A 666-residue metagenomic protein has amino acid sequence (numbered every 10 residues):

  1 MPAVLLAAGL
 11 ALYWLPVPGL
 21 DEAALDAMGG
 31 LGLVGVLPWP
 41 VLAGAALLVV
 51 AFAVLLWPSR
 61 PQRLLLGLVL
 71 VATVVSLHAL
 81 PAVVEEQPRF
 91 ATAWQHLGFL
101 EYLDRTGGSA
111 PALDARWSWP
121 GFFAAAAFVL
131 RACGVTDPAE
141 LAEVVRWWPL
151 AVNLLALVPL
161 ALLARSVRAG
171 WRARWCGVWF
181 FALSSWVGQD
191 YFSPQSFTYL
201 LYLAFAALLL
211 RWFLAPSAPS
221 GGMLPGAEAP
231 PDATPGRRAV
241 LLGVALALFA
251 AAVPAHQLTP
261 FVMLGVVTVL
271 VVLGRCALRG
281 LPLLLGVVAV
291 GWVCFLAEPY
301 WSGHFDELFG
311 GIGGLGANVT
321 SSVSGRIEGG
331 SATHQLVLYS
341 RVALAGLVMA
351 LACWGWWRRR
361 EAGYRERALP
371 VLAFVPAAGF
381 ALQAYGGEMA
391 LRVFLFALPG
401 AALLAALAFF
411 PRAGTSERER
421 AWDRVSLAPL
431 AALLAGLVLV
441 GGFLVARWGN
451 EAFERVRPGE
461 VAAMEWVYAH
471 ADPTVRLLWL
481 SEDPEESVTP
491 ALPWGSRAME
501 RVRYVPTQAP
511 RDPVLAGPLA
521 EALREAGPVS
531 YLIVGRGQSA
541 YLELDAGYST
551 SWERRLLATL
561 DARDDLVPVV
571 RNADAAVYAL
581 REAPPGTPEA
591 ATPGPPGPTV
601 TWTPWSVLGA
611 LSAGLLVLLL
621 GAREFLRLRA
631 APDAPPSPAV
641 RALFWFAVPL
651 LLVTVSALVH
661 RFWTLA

Functional and structural regions predicted by a protein language model:
L20-L33, R131-A139, G313-Y339, P585-V600: Juxtamembrane membrane-water interface segments that cap and precede transmembrane helices
P38-L48, W148-L150, Q257-L258, G314-R358 (+2 more regions): Alpha-helical transmembrane segments at the extracellular/periplasmic loop-to-helix junctions of multi-pass membrane
V54-V69, V75-Y199, F453: Active-site lumenal/periplasmic loops and adjacent helix-entry segments of GT-C-fold, multi-pass membrane
L56-P61, A227-A239, C276-P282, A350-A373 (+2 more regions): Membrane-interface helix-loop-helix junctions at transmembrane boundaries of multi-pass membrane enzymes, predominantly
L65-V75, L241, A245, V266 (+5 more regions): Transmembrane alpha-helix segments characteristic of polytopic inner-membrane glycan-assembly/cell-envelope
L70-L77, W148-A233, R237-L264, L437-G442: Membrane-embedded helix bundles of polyisoprenyl
L150, L407, E417-R424, A432 (+1 more regions): Extracytoplasmic
Q195, G387-R418, R641-T654: Hydrophobic/aromatic-rich transmembrane helices and adjacent perimembrane loops
